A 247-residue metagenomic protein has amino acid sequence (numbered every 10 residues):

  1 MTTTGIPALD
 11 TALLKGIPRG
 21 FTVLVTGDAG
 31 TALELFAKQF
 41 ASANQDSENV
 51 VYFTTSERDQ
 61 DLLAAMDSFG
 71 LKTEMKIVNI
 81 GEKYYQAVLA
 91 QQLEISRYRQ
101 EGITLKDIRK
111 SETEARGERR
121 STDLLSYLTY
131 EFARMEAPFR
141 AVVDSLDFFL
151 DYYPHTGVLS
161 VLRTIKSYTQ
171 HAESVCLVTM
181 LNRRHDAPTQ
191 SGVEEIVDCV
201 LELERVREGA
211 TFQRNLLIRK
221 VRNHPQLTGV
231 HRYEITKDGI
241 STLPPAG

Functional and structural regions predicted by a protein language model:
T3-G16: Pre-Walker A adenine-sensing motif
T22-T26: Short hydrophobic/aromatic beta-strand immediately N-terminal to the Walker A/P-loop
D28-E112: Conserved P-loop
E48-N49, A137-R140, H171-T179: Loop/turn-to-beta-strand initiation segments
S56-Q60, E82-Q86, L146-F148, N182-D186 (+3 more regions): Conserved nucleotide-binding/hydrolysis micro-motifs of P-loop NTPases
Q86-T164: Phosphate-binding/switch loop-helix module in NTP-utilizing enzymes
G157-R184: Substrate-engagement module of ASCE P-loop NTPases
S174, T179-D238: Phosphate-binding/switch region of NTP-binding enzymes
